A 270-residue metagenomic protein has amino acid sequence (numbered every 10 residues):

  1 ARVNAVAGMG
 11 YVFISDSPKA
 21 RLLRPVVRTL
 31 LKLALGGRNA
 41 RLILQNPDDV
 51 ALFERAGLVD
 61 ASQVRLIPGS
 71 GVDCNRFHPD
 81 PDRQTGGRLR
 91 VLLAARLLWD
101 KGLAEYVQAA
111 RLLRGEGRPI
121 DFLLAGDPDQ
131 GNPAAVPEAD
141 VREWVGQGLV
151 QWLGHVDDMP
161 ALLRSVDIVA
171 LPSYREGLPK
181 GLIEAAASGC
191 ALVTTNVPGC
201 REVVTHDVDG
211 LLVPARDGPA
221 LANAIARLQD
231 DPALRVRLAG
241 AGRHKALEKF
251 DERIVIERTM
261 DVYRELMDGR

Functional and structural regions predicted by a protein language model:
A1, Y11-A34, R38: Nucleotide-sugar donor phosphate/pyrophosphate-binding loop at the beta->alpha transition of glycosyltransferases
G10, D48-D49, L66-H78, R96-W99 (+2 more regions): Short beta-strand->alpha-helix junction loop in the catalytic core of nucleotide-activated group-transfer enzymes
R28-D80, G86: Donor nucleotide-sugar binding/catalytic pocket of nucleotide-sugar-dependent glycosyltransferases
P81-K101, Y106-R111, F122-L123: Conserved donor-binding/catalytic core segment of Leloir-type glycosyltransferases
A94, D121-V136, W152: Glycosyltransferase donor-sugar binding loop
H155, Y174: Aromatic "clamp/platform" in nucleotide-sugar-dependent glycosyltransferases that forms part of the donor/acceptor
A191-T194, V204: Short hydrophobic beta-strand element within catalytic cores of glycosyltransferases and related nucleotide-activated
T205-D207, L211-G218, R227-A233, E248: Conserved acidic donor-binding segment of nucleotide-sugar-dependent glycosyltransferases
